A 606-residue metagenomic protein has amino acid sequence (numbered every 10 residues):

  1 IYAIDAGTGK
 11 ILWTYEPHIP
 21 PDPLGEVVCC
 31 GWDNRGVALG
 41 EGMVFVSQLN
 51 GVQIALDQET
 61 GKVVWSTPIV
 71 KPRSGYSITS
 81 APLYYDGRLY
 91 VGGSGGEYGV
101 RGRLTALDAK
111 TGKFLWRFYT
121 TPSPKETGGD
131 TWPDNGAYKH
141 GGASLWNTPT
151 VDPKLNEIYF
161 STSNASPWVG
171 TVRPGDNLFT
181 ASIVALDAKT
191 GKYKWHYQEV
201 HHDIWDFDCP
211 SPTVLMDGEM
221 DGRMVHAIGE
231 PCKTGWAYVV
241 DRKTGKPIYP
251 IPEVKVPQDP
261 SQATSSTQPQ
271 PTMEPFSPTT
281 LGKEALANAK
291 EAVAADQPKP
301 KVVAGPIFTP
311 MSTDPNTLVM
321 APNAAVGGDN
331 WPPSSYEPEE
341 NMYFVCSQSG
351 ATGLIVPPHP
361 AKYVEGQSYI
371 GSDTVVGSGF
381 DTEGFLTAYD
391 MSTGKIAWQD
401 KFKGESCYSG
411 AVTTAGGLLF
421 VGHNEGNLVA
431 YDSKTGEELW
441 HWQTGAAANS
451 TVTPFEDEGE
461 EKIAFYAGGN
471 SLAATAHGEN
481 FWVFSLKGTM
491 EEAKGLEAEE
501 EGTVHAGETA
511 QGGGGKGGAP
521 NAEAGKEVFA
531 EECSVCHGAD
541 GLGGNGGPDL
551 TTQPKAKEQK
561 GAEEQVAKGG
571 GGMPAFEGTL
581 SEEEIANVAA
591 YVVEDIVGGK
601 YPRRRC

Functional and structural regions predicted by a protein language model:
I1, E26-V52, S77-R101, Y138-V172 (+9 more regions): Repeat-blade elements of multi-bladed beta-propeller folds
K10-E26, K62-K71, K113-T121, E126-K139 (+9 more regions): Aromatic (tryptophan-biased) beta-strands that constitute blades/sheets of beta-rich domains
S47, E577-C606: C-terminal capping alpha-helices of c-type cytochrome domains
L56-G61, G102-F114, D176-K192, A237-G245 (+2 more regions): Beta-propeller blade signature
E199-V214, P252-Q258, P322-G328, K401-G410 (+1 more regions): Conserved blade-ending motifs and adjacent loop-strand segments that build the rim/top face of beta-propeller domains
S450-T503: Blade-level signature of beta-propeller repeat domains, shared across WD40, Kelch, NHL, RCC1 and BNR/Asp-box propellers
E501-V528, P602: Electrostatic cytochrome c docking/interface patches
E523-E527, V535-T579: Gly/Gly-Pro-rich "capping" loops immediately C-terminal to redox-active cysteine motifs in periplasmic/lumenal
